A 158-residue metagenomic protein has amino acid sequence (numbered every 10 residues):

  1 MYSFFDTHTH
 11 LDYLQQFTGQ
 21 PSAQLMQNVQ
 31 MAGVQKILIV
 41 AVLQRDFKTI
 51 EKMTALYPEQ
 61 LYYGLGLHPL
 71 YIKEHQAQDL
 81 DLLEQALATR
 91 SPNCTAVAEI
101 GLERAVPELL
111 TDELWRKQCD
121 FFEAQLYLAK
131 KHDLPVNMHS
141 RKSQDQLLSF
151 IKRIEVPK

Functional and structural regions predicted by a protein language model:
M1-K158: Mid-domain alpha/beta scaffold segments of enzyme catalytic cores
